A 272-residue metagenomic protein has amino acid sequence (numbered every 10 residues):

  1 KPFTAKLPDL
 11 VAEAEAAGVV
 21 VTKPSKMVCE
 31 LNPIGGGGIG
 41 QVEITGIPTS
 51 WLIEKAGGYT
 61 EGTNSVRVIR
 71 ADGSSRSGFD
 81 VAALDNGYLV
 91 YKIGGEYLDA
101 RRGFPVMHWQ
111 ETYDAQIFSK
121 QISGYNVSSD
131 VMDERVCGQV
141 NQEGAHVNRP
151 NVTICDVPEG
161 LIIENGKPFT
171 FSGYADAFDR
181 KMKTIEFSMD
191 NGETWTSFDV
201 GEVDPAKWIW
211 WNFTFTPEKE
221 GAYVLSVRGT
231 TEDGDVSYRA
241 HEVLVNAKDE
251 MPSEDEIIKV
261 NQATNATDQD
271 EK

Functional and structural regions predicted by a protein language model:
K1-T184, V200-A206, W210-V224, R228-K272: N-terminal intrinsically disordered, low-complexity segments enriched in P/E/S/T
S188-M189: Conserved Ser/Thr-centered positions that define the repeating blades of beta-propeller domains
G192-E202: Short, surface-exposed loop motifs enriched in S/T, G, D/E and P with embedded aromatic residues
